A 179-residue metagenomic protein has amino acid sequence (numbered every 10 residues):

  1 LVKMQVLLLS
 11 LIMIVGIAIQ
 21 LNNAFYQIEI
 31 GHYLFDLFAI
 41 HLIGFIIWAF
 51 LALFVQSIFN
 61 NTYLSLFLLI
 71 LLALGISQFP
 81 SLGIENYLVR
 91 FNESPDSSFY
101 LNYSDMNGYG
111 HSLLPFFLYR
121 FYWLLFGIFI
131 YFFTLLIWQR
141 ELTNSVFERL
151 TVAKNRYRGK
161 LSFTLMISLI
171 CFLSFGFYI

Functional and structural regions predicted by a protein language model:
L1-V2, I128: Bulky hydrophobic/aromatic packing residues
V2-N60, Y100, P115: Secretory targeting signals
K3-L11, L68-L74, I167: Hydrophobic alpha-helical membrane-interfacial segments at the cytosolic entry of transmembrane helices
I12, G16, A49, I128-F132 (+1 more regions): Alpha-helical transmembrane segments
G16, G31, D36, G44 (+6 more regions): Residue-identity detector for glycine
F25, Y63-I137, E141-V152, I179: Terminal transmembrane helical anchor/hairpin motif
A52, F59-L71, K160-M166: Alpha-helical transmembrane segments and their helix-start/interface "positive-inside/aromatic belt" motifs in integral
T151-I179: Internal/C-terminal transmembrane anchor helices
